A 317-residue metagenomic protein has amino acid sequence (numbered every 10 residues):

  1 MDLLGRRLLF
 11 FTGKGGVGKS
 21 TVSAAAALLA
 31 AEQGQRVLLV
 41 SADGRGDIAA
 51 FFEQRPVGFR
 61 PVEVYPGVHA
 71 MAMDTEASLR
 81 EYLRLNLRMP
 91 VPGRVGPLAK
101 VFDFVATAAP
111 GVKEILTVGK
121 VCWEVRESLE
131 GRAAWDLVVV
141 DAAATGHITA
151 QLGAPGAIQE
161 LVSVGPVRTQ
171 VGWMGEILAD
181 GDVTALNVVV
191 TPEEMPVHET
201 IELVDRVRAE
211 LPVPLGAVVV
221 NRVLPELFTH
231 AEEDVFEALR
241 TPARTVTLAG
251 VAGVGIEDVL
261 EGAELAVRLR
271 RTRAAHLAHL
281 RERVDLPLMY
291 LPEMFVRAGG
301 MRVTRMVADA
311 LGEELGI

Functional and structural regions predicted by a protein language model:
M1-R6: Phosphate-binding P-loop
G13: The Walker A (P-loop) glycine that initiates the GxxxxGKT/S ATP-binding motif of P-loop NTPases
V17, T21-A25, E32-Q33, L38-S41 (+3 more regions): Conserved catalytic-core segment of NTP-binding enzymes
L28-L98: N-terminal phosphate/diphosphate-binding loop that engages ATP/GTP or pyrophosphate donors across diverse enzyme folds
E76-R80, F104-K113, I158-P166: Flexible beta-alpha connector loops of hexameric P-loop NTPases
L87-V125: ATP-hydrolysis module of ASCE/P-loop NTPase motor domains, specifically the Walker B Asp-Glu catalytic pair
R283-I317: NTP-binding/hydrolysis catalytic cores, primarily Walker-type P-loop NTPases
